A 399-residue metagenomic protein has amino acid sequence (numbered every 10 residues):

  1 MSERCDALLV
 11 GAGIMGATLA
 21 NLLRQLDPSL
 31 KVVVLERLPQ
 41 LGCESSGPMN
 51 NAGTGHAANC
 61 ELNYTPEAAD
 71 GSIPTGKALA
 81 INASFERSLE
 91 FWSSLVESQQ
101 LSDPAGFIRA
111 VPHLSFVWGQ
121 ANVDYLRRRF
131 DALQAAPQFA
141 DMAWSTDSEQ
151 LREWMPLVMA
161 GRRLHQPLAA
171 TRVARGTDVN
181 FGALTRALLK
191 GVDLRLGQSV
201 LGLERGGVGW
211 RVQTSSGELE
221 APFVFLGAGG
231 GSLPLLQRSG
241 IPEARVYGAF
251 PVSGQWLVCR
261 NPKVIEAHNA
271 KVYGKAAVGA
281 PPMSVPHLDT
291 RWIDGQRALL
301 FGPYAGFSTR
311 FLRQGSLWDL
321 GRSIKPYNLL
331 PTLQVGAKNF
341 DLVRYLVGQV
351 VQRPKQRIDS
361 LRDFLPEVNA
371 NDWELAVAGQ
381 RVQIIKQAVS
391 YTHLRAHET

Functional and structural regions predicted by a protein language model:
A7-V33: N-terminal Rossmann-like FAD-binding beta1-loop-alpha1 element of flavoenzymes
S29-G47: Glycine-rich FAD pyrophosphate-binding loop
G53-E153, A298, R310, S316-D319: Dinucleotide-binding Rossmann-like beta1-alpha1 core, especially the glycine-rich loop that anchors the ADP
P104-F116, R152-L189, D341-L346: Helix-loop-beta segment of a Rossmann-like dinucleotide-binding subdomain
L196-V208: A conserved short coil-to-beta-strand element within the FAD-binding core of flavoproteins
S215-F223: Core beta-strand elements of the Rossmann-like FAD/NAD(P) dinucleotide-binding domain in flavoenzyme oxidoreductases
P222-Y273, A280: Central helical "cap/lid" subdomain
T392-T399: Conserved small/polar residues in nucleotide/adenosyl-binding loops
